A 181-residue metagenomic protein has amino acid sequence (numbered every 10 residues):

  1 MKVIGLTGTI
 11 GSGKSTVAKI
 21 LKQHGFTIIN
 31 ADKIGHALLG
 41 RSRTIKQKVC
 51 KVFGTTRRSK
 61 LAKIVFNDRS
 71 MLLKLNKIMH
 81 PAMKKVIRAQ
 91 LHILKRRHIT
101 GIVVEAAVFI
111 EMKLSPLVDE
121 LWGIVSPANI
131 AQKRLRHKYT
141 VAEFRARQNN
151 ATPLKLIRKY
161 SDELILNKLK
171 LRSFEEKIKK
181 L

Functional and structural regions predicted by a protein language model:
L6: Hydrophobic anchor at the beta1->P-loop junction of P-loop NTPases
T9, L21: P-loop (Walker A) phosphate-binding loop of NTP-binding proteins
S12: ATP-binding Walker
S15: Walker A/P-loop
H36-I99: ATP-dependent small-molecule kinase phosphotransfer cores that center on conserved nucleotide phosphate-binding segments
V86-I87, S115-L117, K138-L181: Small-molecule kinase domains that catalyze NTP-dependent phosphoryl transfer to phosphate-bearing small molecules
R88-R96, G101-R134: ATP-dependent NMP and nucleoside kinases share a basic, alpha-helical "lid"
